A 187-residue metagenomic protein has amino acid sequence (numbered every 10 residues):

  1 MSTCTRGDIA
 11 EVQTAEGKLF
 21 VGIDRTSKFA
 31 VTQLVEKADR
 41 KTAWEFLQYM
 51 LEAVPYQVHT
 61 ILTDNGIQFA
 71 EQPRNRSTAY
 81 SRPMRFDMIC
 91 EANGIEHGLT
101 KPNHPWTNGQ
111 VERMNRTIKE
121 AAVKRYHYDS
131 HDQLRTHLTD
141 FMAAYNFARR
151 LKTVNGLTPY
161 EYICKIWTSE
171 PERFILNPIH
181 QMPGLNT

Functional and structural regions predicted by a protein language model:
S2-T3, I9-L19, S27-T139, A143: RNase H-like DDE/DDD metal-dependent nuclease/strand-transfer catalytic core used by mobile genetic elements
N93-I95, R116-T187: C-terminal domain-tail junction helix/linker
